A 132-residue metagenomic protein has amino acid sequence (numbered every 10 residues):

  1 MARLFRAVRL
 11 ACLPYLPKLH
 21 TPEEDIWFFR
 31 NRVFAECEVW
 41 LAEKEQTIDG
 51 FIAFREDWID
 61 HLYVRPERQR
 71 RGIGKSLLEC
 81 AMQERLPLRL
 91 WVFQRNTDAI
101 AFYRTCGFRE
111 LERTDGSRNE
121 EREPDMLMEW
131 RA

Functional and structural regions predicted by a protein language model:
R6-F29: Conserved GNAT-fold acetyl-CoA-binding loop/helix
C37-G50: Conserved beta-hairpin
W40, I52, D57, L62 (+1 more regions): Conserved GNAT-family N-acetyltransferase fold
W58-Q69, V92-F93: A short, internal acetyl-CoA/4′-phosphopantetheine-binding micro-motif in the GNAT/acyltransferase core
R70-Q83, I100-T105: Conserved acetyl-CoA-binding loop-helix of GNAT-fold acetyltransferases
G74, L78, R95-A99, G116-R122: Short glycine/proline-centered loop/turn elements that form peptide/ligand docking sites
Q83-R95: Conserved GNAT acetyl-CoA-binding A-motif
R104-R113: Conserved acetyl-CoA-binding loop of GNAT-fold acetyltransferases
